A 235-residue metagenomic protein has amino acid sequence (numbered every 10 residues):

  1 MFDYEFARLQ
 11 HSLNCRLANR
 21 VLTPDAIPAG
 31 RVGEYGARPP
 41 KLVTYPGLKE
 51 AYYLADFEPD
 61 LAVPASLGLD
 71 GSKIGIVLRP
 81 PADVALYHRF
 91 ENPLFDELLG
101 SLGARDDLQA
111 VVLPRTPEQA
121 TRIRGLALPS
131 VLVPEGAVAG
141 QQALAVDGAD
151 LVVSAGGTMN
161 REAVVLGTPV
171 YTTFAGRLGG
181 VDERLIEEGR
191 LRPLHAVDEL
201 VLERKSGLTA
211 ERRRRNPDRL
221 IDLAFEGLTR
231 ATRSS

Functional and structural regions predicted by a protein language model:
M1-D3, L144-D182: A donor-sugar binding/catalytic signature common to diverse glycosyltransferases and related nucleotide-sugar
M1-L13: Nucleotide-sugar donor phosphate/pyrophosphate-binding loop at the beta->alpha transition of glycosyltransferases
H11-T23, A145-V146: A conserved, positively charged/aromatic
A18-E91: A nucleotide-sugar donor-handling region in carbohydrate enzymes
A37-L69, E188-S235: Leloir-type glycosyltransferase catalytic cores
F90-E97, S130: Charged helix-capping and loop-helix junction motifs
G100-G136: Catalytic donor nucleotide-activated moiety binding site of glycosyltransferases and closely related
E135-A143: Conserved active-site histidine-acidic residue motif and adjacent donor-binding/catalytic loop of glycosyltransferases
